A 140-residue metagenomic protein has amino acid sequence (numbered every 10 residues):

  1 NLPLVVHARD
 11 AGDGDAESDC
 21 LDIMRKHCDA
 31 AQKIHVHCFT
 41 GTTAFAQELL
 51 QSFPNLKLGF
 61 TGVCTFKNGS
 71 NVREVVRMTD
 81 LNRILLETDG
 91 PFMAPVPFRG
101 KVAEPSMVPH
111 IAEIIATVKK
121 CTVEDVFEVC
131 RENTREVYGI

Functional and structural regions predicted by a protein language model:
N1-N55, T65-S70, E74, T79 (+4 more regions): Divalent metal-binding pocket/active-site signature
L58-T61: Helix-adjacent hinge/juxtasegments
N82-G90: Non-cysteine beta-strand/loop elements that form the S-adenosyl-L-methionine
M107, I111-T117: Classical nucleotidyltransferase
R131-R135: C-terminal alpha-helical cap of glycosyltransferases
E136-I140: Short arginine-rich
